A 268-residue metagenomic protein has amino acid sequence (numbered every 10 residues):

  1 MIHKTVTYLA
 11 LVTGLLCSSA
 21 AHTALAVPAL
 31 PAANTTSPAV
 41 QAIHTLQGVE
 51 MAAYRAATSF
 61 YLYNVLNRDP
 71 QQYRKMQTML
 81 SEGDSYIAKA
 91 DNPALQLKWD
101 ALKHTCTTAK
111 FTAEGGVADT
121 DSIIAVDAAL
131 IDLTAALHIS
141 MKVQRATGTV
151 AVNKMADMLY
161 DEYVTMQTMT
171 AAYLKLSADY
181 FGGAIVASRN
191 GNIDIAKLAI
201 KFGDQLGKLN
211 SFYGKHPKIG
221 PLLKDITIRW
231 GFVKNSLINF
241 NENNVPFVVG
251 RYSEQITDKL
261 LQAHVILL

Functional and structural regions predicted by a protein language model:
M1-L9: Bacterial N-terminal signal peptides that target proteins for export
A10-S19: Bacterial N-terminal signal peptides
A21-P28, A32: Boundary at the C-terminal end of the N-terminal hydrophobic targeting segment
A39-A53, Y73, N92-W99, I123-L130 (+5 more regions): Amphipathic, non-membrane alpha-helical segments in soluble helical-bundle scaffolds
Q41-R68, N153-G182, V233, P246 (+1 more regions): N-terminal extracytoplasmic segments of bacterial inner-membrane proteins
A56-P70, I87-A90, A109-V117, Q144 (+5 more regions): Secondary-structure edge/capping motif, primarily at the C-terminal ends of alpha-helices and the immediately following
Q72-A136, K201-N241, Y252: Heptad-repeat alpha-helical coiled-coil/4-helix-bundle sensor or tether segments in soluble regions
S122-K224: Extended amphipathic alpha-helical interaction segments
